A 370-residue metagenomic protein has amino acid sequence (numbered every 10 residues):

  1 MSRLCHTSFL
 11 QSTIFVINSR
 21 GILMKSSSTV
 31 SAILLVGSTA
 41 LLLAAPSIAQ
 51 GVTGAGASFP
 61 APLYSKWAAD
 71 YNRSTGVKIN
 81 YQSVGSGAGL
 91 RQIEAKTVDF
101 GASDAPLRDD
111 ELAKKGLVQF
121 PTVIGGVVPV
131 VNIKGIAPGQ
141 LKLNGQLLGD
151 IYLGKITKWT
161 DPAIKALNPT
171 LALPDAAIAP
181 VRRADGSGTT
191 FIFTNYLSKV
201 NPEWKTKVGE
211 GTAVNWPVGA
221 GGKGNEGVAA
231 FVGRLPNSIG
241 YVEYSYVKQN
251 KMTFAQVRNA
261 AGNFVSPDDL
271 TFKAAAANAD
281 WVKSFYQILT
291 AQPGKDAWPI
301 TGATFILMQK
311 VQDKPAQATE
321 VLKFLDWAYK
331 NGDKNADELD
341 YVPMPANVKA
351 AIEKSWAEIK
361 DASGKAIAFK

Functional and structural regions predicted by a protein language model:
S8, V16, I22-L34: Bacterial N-terminal signal peptides that target proteins for export
S12: Cationic, low-complexity basic patches in intrinsically disordered or flexible, solvent-exposed regions
I22-L23, L43-A49: Sec/Tat signal peptide C-region and signal peptidase I cleavage site
A32-L43: Bacterial N-terminal signal peptides
I48-K370: Flexible loop/hinge segments at secondary-structure junctions
